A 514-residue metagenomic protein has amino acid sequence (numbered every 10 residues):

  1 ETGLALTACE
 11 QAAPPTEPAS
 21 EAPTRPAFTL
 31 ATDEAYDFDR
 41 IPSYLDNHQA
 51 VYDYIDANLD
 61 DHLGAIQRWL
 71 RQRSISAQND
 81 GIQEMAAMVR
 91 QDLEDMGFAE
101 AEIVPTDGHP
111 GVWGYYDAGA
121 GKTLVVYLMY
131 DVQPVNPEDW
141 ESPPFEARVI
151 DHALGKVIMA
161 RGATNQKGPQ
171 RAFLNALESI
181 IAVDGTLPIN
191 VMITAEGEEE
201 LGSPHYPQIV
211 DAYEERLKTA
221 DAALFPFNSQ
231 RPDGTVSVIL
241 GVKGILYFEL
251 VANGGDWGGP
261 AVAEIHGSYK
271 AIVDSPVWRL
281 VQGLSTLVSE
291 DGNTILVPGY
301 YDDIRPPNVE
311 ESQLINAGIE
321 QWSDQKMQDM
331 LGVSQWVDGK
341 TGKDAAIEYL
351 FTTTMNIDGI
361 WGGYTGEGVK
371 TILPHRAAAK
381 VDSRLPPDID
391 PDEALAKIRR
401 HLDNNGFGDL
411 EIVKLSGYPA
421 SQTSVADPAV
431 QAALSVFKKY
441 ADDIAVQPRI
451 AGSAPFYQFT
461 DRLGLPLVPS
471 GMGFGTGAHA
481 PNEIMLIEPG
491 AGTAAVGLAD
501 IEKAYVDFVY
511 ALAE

Functional and structural regions predicted by a protein language model:
L6-A8: C-terminal motif of bacterial Sec signal peptides marking the signal peptidase cleavage site
E10-A12: Bacterial signal peptide processing site
P18-P137, R376, K380: N-terminal helical capping/dimerization or prosegment-like subdomains of hydrolases acting on amide or phosphate bonds
K122-A195, A491-A494: Active-site metal-coordination/substrate-binding segment of hydrolases, especially metallo-dependent peptidases
G185-I272: Histidine/acidic-residue-rich, glycine-tolerant segments that coordinate divalent metal ions
R231, L240-G241, Y247, W257-I360 (+1 more regions): Acidic-enriched catalytic cores of C-N bond-cleaving enzymes acting on peptides and small amides
Y269-N293, A379, A396-K397, D442 (+1 more regions): His/Asp/Glu-rich mid-to-C-terminal helical/loop segments that flank catalytic regions of hydrolases
L284-V288, G292, S424-L467, G471: Active-site-adjacent substrate-binding region of metalloamidase/peptidase-like peptide-processing proteins
